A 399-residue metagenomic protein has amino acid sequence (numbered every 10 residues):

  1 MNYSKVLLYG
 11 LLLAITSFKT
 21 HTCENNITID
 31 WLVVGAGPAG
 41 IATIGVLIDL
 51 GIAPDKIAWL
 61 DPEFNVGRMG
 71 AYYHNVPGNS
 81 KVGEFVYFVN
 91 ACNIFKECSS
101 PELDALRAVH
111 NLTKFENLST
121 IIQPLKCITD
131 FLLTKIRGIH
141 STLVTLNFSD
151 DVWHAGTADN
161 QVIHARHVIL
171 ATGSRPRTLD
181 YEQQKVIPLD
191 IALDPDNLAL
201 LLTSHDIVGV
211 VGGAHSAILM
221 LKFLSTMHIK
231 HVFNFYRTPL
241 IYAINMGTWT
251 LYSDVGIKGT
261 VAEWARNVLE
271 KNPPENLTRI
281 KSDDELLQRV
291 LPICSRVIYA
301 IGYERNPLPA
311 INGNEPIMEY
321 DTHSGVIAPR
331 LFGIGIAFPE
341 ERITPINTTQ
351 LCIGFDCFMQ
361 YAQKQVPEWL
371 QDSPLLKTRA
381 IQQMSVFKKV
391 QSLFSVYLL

Functional and structural regions predicted by a protein language model:
M1-C23: Classical Sec-dependent N-terminal signal peptides that target proteins to the secretory pathway
F18, C23-F64, A108-L399: Flavin (primarily FAD) cofactor-binding/catalytic cores of flavoenzymes
V46-D55, W59-L103: N-terminal FAD cofactor-binding segment of flavoenzymes
